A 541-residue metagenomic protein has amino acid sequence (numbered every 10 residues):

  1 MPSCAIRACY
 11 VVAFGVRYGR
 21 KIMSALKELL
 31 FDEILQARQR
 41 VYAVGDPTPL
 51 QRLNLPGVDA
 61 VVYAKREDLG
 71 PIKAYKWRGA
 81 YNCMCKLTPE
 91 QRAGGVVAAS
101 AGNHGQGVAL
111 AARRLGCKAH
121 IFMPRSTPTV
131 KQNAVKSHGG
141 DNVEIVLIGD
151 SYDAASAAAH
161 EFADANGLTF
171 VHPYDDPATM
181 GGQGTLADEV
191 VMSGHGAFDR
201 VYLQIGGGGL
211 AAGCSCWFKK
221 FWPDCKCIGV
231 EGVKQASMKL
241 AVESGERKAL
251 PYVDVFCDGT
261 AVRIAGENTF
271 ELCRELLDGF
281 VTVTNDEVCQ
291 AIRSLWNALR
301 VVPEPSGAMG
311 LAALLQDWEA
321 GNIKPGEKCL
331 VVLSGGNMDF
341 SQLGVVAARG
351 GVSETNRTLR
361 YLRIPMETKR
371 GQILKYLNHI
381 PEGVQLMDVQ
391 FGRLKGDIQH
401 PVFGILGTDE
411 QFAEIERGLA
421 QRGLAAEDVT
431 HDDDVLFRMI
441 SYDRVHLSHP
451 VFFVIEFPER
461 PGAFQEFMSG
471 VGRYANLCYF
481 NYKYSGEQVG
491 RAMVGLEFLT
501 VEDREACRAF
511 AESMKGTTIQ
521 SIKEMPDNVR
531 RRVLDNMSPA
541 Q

Functional and structural regions predicted by a protein language model:
Y10-I22: Short, Lys/Arg-enriched N-terminal segments with co-localized hydrophobic residues within the first ~10-30 amino acids
M23-Q541: PLP-dependent amino-acid enzyme catalytic core
